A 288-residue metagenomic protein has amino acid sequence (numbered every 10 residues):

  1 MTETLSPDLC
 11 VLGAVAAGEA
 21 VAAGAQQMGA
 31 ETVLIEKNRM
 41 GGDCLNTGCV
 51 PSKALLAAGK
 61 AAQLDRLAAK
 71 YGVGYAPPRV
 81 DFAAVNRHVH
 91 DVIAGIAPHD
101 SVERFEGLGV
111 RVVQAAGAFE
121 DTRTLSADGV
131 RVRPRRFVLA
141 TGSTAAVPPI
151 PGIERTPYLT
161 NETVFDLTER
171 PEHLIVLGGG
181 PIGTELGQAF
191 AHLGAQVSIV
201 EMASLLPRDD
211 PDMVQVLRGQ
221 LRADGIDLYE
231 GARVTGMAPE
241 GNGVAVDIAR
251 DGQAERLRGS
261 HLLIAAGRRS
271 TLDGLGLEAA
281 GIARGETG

Functional and structural regions predicted by a protein language model:
E3-P7, V15-A16, A23-A30, I35-R170 (+4 more regions): Glycine-rich flavin
C10-L12, G117, V132-G142, V176-L177 (+3 more regions): Short hydrophobic core segments
A16-A17, I182: Hydrophobic/small residue at the entry helix of a nucleotide-binding pocket
A20, P134, V147-P149, T184-L186 (+3 more regions): Glycine/Thr-rich phosphate-binding loops of Rossmann-like dinucleotide-binding domains
A127-G129, D251-A254: Glycine-centered tight beta-turn/hairpin loop motif at sheet-sheet or coil-to-beta transitions
E154-R170, H261-G288: FAD-site-proximal beta/loop scaffold in flavoenzymes
E169-D209: Rossmann-like NAD(P)H-binding beta-loop-alpha module
A232, A254, L275: Flavin (primarily FAD) cofactor-binding/catalytic cores of flavoenzymes
